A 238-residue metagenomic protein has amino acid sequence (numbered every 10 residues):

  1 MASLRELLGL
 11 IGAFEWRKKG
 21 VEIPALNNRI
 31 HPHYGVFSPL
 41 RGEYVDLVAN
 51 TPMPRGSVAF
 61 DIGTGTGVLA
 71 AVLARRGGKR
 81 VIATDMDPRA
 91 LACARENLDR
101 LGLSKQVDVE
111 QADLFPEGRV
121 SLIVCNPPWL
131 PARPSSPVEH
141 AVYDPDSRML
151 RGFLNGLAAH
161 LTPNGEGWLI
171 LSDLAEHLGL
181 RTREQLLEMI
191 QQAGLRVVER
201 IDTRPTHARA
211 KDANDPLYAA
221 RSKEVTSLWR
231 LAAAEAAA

Functional and structural regions predicted by a protein language model:
M1-V21: N-terminal auxiliary segments of SAM/dcSAM-dependent transferases
G12-E15, H33-A49: Conserved SAM-binding loop and adjacent beta-strand
H31, D108-E110, V198: General small-molecule cofactor/ligand-binding pocket signal
R41-C125, P131-S135: Conserved SAM/SAH cofactor-binding pocket of Class I
W129-L130, S147, S172-H177: Short "lid" loop at the C-terminus of a central beta-strand within the Rossmann-like core of SAM-dependent
V138-T162: Glycine-rich S-adenosyl-L-methionine
N164-L171: Conserved beta-strand signature within the Rossmann-like core of class I S-adenosyl-L-methionine
L178, L186-A234: Class I S-adenosyl-L-methionine
